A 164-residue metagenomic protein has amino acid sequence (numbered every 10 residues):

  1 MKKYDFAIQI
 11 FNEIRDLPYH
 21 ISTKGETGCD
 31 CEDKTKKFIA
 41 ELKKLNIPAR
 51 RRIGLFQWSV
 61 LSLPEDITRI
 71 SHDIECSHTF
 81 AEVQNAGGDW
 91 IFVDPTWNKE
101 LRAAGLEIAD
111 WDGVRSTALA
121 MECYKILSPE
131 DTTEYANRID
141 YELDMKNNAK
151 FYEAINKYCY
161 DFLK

Functional and structural regions predicted by a protein language model:
M1-D30, K34-I39, L45, F162: Secondary-structure boundary elements
D5-Q9, K34-R52, Y135-N148: Short low-complexity stretches enriched in small and charged residues
C29-C31, C76, C123, C159: Generic recognition of cysteine residues
K36-E122: Hydrophobic/aromatic-rich core segments of domains that either
M121-K164: Alpha-helical and coiled-coil interaction segments, frequently adjacent to or embedded within charge-biased
